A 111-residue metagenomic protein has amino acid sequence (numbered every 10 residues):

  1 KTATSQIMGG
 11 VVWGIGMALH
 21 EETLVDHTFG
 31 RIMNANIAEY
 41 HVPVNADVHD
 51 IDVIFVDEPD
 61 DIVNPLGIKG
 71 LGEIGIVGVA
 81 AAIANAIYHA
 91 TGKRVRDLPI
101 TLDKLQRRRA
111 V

Functional and structural regions predicted by a protein language model:
K1-V111: C-terminal catalytic domains of large/alpha subunits in multi-subunit enzymes
